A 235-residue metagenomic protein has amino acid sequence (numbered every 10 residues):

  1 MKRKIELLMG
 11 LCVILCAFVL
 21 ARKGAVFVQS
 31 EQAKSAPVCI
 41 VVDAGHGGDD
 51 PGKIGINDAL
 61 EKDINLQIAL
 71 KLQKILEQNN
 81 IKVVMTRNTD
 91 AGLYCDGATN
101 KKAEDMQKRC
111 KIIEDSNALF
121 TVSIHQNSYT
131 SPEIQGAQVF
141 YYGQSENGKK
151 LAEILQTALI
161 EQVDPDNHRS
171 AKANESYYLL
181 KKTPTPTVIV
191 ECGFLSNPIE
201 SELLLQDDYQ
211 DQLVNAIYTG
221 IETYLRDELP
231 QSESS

Functional and structural regions predicted by a protein language model:
M1-I5: Positively charged n-region of N-terminal signal peptides that target proteins for export
E6-R22: Hydrophobic membrane-insertion alpha-helices, especially the h-region of bacterial N-terminal signal peptides
G24, K102-E104, R169-N174: Short gly/ser/thr-rich secondary-structure transition/capping motifs
V26-I40, H46-L151: Catalytic-core regions of hydrolytic enzymes
D43-A44, C192: Hydrophobic/aromatic residues positioned on beta-strands within the core alpha/beta folds
L66-A69, Q73, C110, K149-Q156 (+5 more regions): Extracytoplasmic/secreted envelope proteins and their assembly/folding machinery, especially bacterial periplasmic
S116, S123, T130, H168-S235: Active-site-adjacent mobile loop/cap segments within catalytic or ligand-binding domains
G148-A173: Active-site-adjacent substrate-binding region of metalloamidase/peptidase-like peptide-processing proteins
